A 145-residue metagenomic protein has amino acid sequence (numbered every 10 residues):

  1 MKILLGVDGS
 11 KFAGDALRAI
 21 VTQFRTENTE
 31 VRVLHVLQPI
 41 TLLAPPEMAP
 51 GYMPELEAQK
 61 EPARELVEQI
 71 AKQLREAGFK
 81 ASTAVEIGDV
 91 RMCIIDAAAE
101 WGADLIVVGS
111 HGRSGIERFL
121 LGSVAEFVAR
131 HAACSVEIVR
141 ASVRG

Functional and structural regions predicted by a protein language model:
M1-P50, A77: Small/aliphatic-rich secondary-structure junction motif
T22, A99-E100, R130: Solvent-exposed polar/charged
R32, S82, E137: Conserved beta-strand positions in the Rossmann-like core of class I SAM-dependent methyltransferases
G51-E65: A short acidic, glycine-rich active-site loop that binds or catalyzes chemistry on phosphate/adenosine moieties
K72-I106, V143-G145: Structural beta-alpha unit
L105-R130, G145: Glycine-rich, Arg-bearing micro-motifs that act as flexible, cationic patches
C134-G145: Short, flexible loop segments at boundaries between secondary-structure elements
